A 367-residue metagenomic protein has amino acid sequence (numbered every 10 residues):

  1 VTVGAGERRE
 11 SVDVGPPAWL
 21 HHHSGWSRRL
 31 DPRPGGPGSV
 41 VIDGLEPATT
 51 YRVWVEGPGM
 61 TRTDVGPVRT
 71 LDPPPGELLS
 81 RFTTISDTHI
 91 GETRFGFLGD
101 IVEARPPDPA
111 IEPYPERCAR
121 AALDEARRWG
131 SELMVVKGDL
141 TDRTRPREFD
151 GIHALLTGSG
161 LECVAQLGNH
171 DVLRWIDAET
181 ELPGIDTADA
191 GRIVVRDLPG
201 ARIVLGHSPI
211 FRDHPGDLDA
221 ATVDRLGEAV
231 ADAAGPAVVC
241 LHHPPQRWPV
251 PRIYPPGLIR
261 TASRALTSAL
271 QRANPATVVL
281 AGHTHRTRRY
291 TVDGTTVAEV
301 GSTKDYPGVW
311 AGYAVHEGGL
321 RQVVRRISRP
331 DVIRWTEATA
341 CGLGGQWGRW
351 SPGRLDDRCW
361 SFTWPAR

Functional and structural regions predicted by a protein language model:
G4, D13, T49-G57, T61-R145: N-terminal active-site segment of His-dependent metallophosphoesterases
I42-T49: Surface-exposed, short loops/turns at beta-strand junctions within beta-sandwich domains
E56-G57, G66-P74, P146-E228, A265-R272 (+2 more regions): Extended active-site neighborhood of metal-dependent phosphoesterases/phosphodiesterases
D72-T83, E92-F97, V195-L205, D232-A237 (+2 more regions): Beta-strand-turn-beta hairpins that frame and shape the catalytic cleft of phosphate-ester-processing enzymes
S86-R117, L173-T187, I210-L218, I253-Y254 (+1 more regions): Acidic/histidine-rich helix-loop elements that form or flank divalent-metal/phosphate-binding sites at the catalytic
G91-R94, D142-R147, N169-I176, F211-H214 (+3 more regions): Active-site environment of divalent metal-dependent phosphoester hydrolases
D124-L133, R202-V204, D213-T296, Q346-R367: His/acidic metal-ligating clusters that form di-metal
E317-R367: A short C-terminal boundary segment appended to hydrolase-like catalytic domains
